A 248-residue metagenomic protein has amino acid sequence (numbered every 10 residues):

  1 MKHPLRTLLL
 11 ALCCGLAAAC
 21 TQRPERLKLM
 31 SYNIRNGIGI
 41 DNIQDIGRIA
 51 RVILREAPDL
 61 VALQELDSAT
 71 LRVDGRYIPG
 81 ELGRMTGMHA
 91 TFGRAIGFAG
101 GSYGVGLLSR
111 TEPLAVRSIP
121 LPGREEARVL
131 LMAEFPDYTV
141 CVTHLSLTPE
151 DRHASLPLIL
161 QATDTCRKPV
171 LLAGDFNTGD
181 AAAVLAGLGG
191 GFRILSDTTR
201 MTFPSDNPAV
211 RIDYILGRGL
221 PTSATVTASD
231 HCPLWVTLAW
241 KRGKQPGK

Functional and structural regions predicted by a protein language model:
K2, R6-C13, A19-M85, G97-G101 (+2 more regions): N-terminal, active-site-proximal structural segment of metallo-dependent hydrolase catalytic domains
R26-I38, R117, M132, D137-S146: Active-site-proximal beta-strand elements of phosphoester/diester hydrolases
M30-S31, L60-Q64, L107, T139-V142 (+1 more regions): Structural recognition of the beta-strand scaffold that forms the well-ordered cores of secreted hydrolase catalytic
Y32-I34, L66, T143-L145, G174-F176 (+1 more regions): Active-site metal-binding loops of divalent metal-dependent hydrolases
D41, L66-Y138, P221-V226: Structured beta-strand-rich core segments of catalytic domains in phosphoester-bond hydrolases
S118-P120, D151-H153, Q161-L171, F176-K248: Metal-dependent phosphoester-hydrolase catalytic domains
E126-A173: A charged, solvent-exposed segment within the mature domains of Sec-exported extracytoplasmic proteins
